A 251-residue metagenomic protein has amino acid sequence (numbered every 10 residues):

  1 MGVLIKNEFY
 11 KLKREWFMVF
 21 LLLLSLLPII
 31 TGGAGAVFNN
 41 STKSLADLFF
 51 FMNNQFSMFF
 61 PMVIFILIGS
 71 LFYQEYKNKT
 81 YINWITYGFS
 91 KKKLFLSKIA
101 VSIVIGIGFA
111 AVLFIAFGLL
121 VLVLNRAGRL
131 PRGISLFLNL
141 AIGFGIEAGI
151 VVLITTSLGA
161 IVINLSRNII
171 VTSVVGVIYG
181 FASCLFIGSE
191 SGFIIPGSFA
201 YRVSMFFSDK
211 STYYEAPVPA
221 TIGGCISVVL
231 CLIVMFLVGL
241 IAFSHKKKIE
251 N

Functional and structural regions predicted by a protein language model:
M1-L22: Aromatic- and glycine-rich beta-strand/loop motifs that create alpha-glucan
W16-M18, S90-L96, N168-V171: Membrane-helix interface segments
L26-I66, L96-N164, F207-I226: Secretory targeting signals
G35-F51, S173-E250: Terminal transmembrane helical anchor/hairpin motif
N39-N40, Y73-Y76, T80, L120-R132 (+5 more regions): Membrane-interfacial segments
I64-I68, K77, Y81, A116 (+2 more regions): Hydrophobic/aromatic residues in alpha-helical transmembrane segments
L71-V104, G108: Helix-loop-helix units of permease transmembrane domains in multi-pass membrane transporters, especially ABC
I154-C184: Functionally important transmembrane alpha-helices
